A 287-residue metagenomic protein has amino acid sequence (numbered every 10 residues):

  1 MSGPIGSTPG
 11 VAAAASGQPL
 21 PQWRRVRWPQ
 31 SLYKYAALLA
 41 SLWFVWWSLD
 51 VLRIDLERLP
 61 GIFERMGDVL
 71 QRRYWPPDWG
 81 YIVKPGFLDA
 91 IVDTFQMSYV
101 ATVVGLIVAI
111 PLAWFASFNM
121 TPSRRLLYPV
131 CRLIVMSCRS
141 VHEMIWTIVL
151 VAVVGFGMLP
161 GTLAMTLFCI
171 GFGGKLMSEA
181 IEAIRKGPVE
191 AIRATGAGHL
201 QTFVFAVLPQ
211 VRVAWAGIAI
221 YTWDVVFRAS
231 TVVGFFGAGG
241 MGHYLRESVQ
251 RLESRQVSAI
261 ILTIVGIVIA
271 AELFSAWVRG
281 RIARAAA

Functional and structural regions predicted by a protein language model:
M1-V103, I110, N119, S123-L126 (+1 more regions): N-terminal, non-cleaved signal-anchor transmembrane helix
R53, I107-L112, I145, P160-L163 (+4 more regions): Membrane-embedded alpha-helices of multi-pass transport/permease systems
G80, K84, L88, V92 (+7 more regions): Alpha-helical membrane-protein architecture signal
L112-T147, L176-E179: Cytoplasmic-entry segments and transmembrane alpha-helices of multi-pass inner-membrane transporters
V135-T166: Generic hydrophobic transmembrane alpha-helix motif, especially the helices
A152, V226-I264, A283-A287: Glycine-rich helix-loop "coupling/hinge" segments at transmembrane-helix boundaries in multipass transporters
I184-V211, A238: Short helix-to-coil transition segments within interhelical loops that connect adjacent transmembrane helices
H199-V233, R255-I264, A271, S275: Transmembrane alpha-helices
